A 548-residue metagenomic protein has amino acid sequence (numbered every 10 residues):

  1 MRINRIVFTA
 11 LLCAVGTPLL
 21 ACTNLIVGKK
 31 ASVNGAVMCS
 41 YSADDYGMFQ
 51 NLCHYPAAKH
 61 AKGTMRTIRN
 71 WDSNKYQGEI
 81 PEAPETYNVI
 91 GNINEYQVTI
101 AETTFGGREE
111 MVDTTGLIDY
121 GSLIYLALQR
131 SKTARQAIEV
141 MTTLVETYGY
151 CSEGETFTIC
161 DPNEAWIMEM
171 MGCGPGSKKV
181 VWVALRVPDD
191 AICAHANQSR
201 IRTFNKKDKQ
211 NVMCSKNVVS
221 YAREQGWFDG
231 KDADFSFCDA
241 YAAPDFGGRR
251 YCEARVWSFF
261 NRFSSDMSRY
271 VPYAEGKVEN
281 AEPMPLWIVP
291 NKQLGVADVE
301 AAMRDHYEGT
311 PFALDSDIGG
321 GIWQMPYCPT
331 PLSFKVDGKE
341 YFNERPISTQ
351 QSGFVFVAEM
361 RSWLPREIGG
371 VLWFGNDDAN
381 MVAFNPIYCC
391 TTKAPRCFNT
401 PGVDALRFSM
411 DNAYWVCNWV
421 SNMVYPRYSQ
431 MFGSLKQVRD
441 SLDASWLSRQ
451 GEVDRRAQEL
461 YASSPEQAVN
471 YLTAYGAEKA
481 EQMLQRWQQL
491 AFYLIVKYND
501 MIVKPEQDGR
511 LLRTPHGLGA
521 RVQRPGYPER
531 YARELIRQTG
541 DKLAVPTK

Functional and structural regions predicted by a protein language model:
M1-F8: Bacterial N-terminal signal peptides that target proteins for export
T9, L19-L20: Cleavable N-terminal signal peptides
C22-Y120, V140-L294: A contiguous strand-loop segment
I124-R130: Short, well-ordered beta-strand elements within core beta-sheets of diverse protein domains
R223-V371: Glycine-rich, aromatic-lined ligand/substrate-binding cores of catalytic and carbohydrate-binding domains
I322-E459: Substrate-recognition/cap regions that form aromatic- and gly/pro-loop-enriched pockets for small-molecule ligands
D440-K548: Histidine-centered catalytic/metal-binding microenvironments
